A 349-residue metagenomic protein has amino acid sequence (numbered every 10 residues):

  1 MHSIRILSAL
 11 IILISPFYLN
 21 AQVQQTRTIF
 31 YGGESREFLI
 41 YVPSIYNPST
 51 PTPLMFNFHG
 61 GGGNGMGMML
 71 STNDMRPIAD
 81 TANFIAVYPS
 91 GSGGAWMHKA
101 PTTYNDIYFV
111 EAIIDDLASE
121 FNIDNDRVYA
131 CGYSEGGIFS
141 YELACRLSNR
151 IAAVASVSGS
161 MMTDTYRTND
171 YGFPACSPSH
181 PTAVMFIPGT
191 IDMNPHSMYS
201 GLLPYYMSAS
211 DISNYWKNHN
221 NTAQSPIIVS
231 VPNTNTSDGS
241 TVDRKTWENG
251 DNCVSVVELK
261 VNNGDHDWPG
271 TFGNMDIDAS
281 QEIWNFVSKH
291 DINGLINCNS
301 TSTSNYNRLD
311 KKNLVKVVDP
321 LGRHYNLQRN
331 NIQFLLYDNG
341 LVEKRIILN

Functional and structural regions predicted by a protein language model:
M1-V23, T303-Y306: Bacterial Sec-dependent N-terminal signal peptides
L19-L54, I85, T102, C131-A155 (+5 more regions): A domain-start/cap signature at the N-terminus of enzymes
Q25-I45, S49-Y129, Y133, F139-E142 (+3 more regions): Serine-hydrolase catalytic machinery in alpha/beta-hydrolase-like enzymes
F56-G60, S158, P188-G189, N262: The conserved beta1-alpha1 loop
A152-A153, G159-S240, T246-D251: The feature captures the conserved acid-bearing segment of alpha/beta-hydrolase catalytic domains
T182, K217-T303: Alpha/beta-hydrolase-fold serine-hydrolase catalytic core, especially in secreted/extracellular enzymes
I292-H324: Residue-level detector of functionally pivotal "anchor" positions at catalytic/ligand-binding pockets or at interdomain
I332-N349: C-terminal tail/sorting-segment detector
